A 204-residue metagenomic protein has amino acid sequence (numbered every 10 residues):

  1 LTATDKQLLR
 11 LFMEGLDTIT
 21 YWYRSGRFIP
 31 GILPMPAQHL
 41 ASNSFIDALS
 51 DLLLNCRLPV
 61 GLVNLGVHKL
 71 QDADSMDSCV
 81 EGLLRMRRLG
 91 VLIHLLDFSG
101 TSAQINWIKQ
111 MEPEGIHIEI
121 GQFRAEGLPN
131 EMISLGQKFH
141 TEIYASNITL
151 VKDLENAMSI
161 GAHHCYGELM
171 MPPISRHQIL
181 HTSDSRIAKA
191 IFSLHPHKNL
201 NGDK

Functional and structural regions predicted by a protein language model:
T4, L8, R87, S99-G100: Glycine-centered small-residue hotspots that permit tight backbone geometry or close packing
D5-S78: Catalytic core of bacterial c-di-GMP phosphodiesterases, primarily the EAL and HD-GYP domains, capturing alpha-helical
D17, D47-D51, S78-R88, N106 (+2 more regions): Alpha-helical scaffolding segments of alpha/beta enzyme cores, especially the outer helices of TIM-barrel or partial
F28-I29, V60-V63, R85, M111-E112 (+1 more regions): A short alpha-helix capping/helix-coil boundary motif
A37-H39, G66-A73, V91-K204: EAL-family c-di-GMP phosphodiesterase catalytic domain
C56-P59, L89, K138-F139: Helix C-cap/helix->beta junction micro-motif
